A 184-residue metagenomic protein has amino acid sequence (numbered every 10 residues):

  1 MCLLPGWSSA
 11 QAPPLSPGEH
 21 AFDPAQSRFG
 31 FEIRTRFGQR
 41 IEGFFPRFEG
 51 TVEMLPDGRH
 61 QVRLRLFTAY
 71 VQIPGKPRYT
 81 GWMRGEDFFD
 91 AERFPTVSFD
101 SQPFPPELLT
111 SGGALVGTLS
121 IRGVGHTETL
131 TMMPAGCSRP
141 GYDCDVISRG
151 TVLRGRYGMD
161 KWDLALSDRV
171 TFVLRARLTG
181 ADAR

Functional and structural regions predicted by a protein language model:
M1-G6: Bacterial N-terminal signal peptides
W7-R184: Low-complexity, acidic/polar, glycine-enriched regions of mature
